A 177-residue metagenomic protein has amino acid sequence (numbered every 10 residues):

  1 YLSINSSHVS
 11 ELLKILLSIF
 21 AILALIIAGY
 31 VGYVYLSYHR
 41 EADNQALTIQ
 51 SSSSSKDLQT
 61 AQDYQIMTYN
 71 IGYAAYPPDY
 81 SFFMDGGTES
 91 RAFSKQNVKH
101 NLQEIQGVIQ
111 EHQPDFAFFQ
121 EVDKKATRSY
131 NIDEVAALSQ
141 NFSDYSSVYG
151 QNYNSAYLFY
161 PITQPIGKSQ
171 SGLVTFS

Functional and structural regions predicted by a protein language model:
I4, H8-N141, Y149-Q170: N-terminal, active-site-proximal structural segment of metallo-dependent hydrolase catalytic domains
Q170-G172, S177: A substrate-binding/cap region within the structured catalytic cores of diverse enzymes
